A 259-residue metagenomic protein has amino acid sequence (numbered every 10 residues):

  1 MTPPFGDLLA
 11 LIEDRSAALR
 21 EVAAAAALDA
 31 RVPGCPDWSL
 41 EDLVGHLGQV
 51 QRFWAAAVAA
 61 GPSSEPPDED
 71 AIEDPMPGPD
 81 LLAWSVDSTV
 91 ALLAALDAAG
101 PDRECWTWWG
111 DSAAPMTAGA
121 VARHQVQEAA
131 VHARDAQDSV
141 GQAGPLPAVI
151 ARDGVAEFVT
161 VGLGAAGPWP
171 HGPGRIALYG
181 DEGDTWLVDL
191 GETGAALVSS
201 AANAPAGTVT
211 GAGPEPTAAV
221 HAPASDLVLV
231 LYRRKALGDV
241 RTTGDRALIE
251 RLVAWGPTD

Functional and structural regions predicted by a protein language model:
M1-G6, L47-T107, Q142-R152: Short, helix-capping/interhelical loops that line the mouth of catalytic, cofactor-, or ligand-binding pockets
M1-P33, D37-E41, Q49-A57, A71-P75: Hydrophobic, proline/glycine-rich low-complexity stretches
S16, R20-A23, Q51, T89 (+3 more regions): A structural signal for well-ordered alpha-helices, especially hydrophobic packing surfaces of coiled-coils
A27-P66, G110-G167, L227: Short, contiguous alpha-helical
D74-C105, M116-A130, D135, G172-Y179 (+2 more regions): Acidic/histidine-rich alpha-helical segments that form the ligand environment of transition-metal centers
V155-L190: A glycine-rich beta-turn/hairpin centered on an aromatic-Pro dipeptide
Y179-A219, P223: Acidic/His-leaning functional-site neighborhoods
G211-D259: C-terminal interaction segments
